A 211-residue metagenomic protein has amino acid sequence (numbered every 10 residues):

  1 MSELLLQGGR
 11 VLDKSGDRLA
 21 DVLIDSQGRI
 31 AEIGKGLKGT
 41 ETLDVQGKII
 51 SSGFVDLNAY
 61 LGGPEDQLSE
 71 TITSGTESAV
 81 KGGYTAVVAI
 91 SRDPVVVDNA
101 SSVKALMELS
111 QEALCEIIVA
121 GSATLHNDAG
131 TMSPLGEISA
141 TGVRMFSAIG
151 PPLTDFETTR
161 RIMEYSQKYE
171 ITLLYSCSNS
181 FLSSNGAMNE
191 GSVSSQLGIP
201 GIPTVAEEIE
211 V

Functional and structural regions predicted by a protein language model:
M1-S2, L37-T40, Q46, I50 (+5 more regions): Short coil/turn connectors at secondary-structure junctions
M1-S52: Histidine-rich, glycine-flanked metal-binding segment
G16, G28, A59-L61, N179: Short, glycine/acidic-enriched loop or turn micro-motifs at the edges of active sites
E41, V96-D98, D128, F156 (+1 more regions): Short secondary-structure boundary/hinge segments and terminal tails
Q46-S110: Metal-associated gating/positioning segment near the N- to mid-region
L57-E70, S91, I118-T131, G150 (+1 more regions): Active-site mouth loops of central-metabolism enzymes
S74-V97, A113-L125, S139-T154, E170-S178: Divalent metal-dependent hydrolysis catalytic cores, especially in the metallo-beta-lactamase
K104, T131-V211: Histidine/acidic residue-rich metal-binding segments in metalloenzymes
